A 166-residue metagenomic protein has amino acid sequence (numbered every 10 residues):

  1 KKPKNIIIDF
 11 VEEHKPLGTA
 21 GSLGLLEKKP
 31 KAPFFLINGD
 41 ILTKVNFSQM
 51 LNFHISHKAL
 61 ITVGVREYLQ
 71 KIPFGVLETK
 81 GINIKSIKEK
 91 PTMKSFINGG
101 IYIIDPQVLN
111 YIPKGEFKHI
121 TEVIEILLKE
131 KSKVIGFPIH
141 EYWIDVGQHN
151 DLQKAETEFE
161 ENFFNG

Functional and structural regions predicted by a protein language model:
K1-N38, Q49, T79, K114 (+1 more regions): Conserved N-terminal catalytic core of the sugar/cofactor nucleotidyltransferase
I6-I8, K58, G81-I87: Rossmann-fold dehydrogenase core element
I8, F34, I61-T62, V134: Hydrophobic/aromatic residues located in beta-strands of well-ordered beta-sheets within soluble catalytic
V11-E13, G64, F137-I139: Conserved beta-strand termini and adjacent loop/short-helix elements that scaffold enzyme active sites in alpha/beta
S22-L23, P73-L77, N98-Y102: Adenylate-forming
F34-F35, L42, S48-I55, Y68-L69 (+1 more regions): Catalytic-core segments of class I nucleotidyltransferases/pyrophosphorylases that form NMP-activated intermediates
H57-E67: A short, conserved acidic/glycine-rich loop-to-beta-strand motif that forms the donor nucleotide-sugar/metal
V76-T79, G136: A structural signal for short hydrophobic beta-strand segments in well-ordered beta-sheet cores
